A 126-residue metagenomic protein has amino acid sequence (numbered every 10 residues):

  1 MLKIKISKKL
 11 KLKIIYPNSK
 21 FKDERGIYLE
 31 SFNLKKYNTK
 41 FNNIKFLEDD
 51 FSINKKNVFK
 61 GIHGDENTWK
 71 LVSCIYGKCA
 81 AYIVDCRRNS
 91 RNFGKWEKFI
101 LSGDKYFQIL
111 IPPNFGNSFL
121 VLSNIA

Functional and structural regions predicted by a protein language model:
M1-D104, I125: Non-catalytic, conserved peripheral segments adjacent to functional cores
L101-N124: Conserved metal-binding segment of the jelly-roll/cupin
